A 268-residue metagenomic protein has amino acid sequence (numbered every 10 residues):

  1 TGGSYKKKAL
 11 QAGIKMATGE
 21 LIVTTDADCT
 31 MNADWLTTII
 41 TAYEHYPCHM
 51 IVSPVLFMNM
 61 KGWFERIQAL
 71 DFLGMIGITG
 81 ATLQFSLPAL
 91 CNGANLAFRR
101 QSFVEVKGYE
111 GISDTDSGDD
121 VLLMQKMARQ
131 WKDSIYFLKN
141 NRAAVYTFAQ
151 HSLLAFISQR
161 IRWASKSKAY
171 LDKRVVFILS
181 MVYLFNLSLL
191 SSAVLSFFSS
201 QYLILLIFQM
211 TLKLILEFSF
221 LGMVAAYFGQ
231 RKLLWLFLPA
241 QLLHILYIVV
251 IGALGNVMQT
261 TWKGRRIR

Functional and structural regions predicted by a protein language model:
T1-A17, T38: Glycine-rich, basic loop-to-helix element that forms the pyrophosphate-binding segment of sugar-nucleotide handling
G13, G19, A27-C29, V55 (+1 more regions): Short acidic donor-binding/metal-coordinating loop in glycosyltransferase active sites
I22: Short aromatic/hydrophobic "clamp" motif used to bind/position activated sugar donors
A27-A42: Acidic donor-binding/catalytic loop of UDP-sugar-dependent glycosyltransferases, especially processive GT2
Y43-I76, Q101-V104, E110-V175: Catalytic donor/gating beta->alpha subdomain of glycosyltransferases that bind UDP-sugars
P88-F98, V121: Short glycine- and hydrophobic/aromatic-rich loop-to-beta-strand nucleating segment in the catalytic cores
V175-Q259: Membrane-embedded multi-pass helical conduit in multi-pass membrane proteins, especially envelope-biosynthetic
